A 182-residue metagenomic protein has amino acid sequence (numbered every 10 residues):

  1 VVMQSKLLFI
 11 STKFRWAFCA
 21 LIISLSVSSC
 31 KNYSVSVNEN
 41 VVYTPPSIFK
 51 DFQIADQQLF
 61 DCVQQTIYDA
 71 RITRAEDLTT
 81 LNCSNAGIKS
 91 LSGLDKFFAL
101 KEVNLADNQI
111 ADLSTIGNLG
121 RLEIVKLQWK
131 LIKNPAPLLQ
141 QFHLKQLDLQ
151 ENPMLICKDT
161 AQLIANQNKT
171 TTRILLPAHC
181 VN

Functional and structural regions predicted by a protein language model:
Q4-F18: Bacterial N-terminal signal peptides that target proteins for export
L21-S24: Alpha-helical transmembrane segments
S26-S29: C-terminal motif of bacterial Sec signal peptides marking the signal peptidase cleavage site
K31-Y33: Bacterial signal peptide processing site
V37-Q65: Surface-exposed cap/linker segments adjacent to membranes
V42-T44, T73-K89, A99-A111, T115 (+1 more regions): Concave beta-strand-loop units of leucine-rich repeat
